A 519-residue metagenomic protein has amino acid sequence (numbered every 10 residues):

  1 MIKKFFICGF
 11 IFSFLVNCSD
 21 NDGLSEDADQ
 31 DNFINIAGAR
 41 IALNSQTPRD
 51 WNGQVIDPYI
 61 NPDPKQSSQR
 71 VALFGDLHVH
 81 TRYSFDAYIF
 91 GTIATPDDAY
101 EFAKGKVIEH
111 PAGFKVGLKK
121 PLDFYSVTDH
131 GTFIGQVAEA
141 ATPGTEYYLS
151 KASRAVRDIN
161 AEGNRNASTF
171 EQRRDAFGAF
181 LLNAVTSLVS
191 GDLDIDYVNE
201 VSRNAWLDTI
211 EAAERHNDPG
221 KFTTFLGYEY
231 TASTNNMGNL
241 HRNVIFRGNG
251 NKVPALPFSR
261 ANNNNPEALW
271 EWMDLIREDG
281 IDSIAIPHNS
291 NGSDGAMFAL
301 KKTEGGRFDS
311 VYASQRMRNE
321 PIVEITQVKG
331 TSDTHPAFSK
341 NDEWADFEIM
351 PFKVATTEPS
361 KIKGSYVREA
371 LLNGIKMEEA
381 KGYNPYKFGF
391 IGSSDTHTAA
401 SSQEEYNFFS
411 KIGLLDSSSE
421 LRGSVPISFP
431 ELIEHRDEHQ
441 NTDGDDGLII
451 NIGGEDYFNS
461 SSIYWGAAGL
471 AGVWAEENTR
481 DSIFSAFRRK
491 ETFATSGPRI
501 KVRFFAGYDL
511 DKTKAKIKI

Functional and structural regions predicted by a protein language model:
M1-I2: N-terminal secretory signal peptides that target proteins for export/translocation
F5-S13: Sec-dependent N-terminal signal peptides
L15-N17: C-terminal motif of bacterial Sec signal peptides marking the signal peptidase cleavage site
S19-N21: Bacterial signal peptide processing site
G23-I519: Extended, charged catalytic domains and RNA/DNA-binding interfaces, predominantly in divalent-metal-using enzymes
